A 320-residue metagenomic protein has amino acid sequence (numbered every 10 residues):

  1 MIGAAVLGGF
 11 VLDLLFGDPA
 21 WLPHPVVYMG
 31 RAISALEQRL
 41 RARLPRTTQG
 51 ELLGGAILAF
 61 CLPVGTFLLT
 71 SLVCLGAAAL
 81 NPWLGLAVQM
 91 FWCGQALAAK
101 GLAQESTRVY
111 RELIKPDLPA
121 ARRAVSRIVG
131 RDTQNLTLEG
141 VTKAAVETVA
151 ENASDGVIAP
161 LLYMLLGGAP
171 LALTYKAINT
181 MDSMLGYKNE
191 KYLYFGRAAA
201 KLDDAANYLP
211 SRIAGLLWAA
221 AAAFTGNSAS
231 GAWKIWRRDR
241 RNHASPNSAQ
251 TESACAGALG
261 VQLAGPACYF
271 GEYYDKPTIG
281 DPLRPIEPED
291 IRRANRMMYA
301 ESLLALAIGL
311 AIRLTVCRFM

Functional and structural regions predicted by a protein language model:
M1-T174, I178, G186-M320: Hydrophobic alpha-helical transmembrane segments
S183: Glycine-rich phosphate/dinucleotide-binding loop and adjoining beta-alpha-beta core of small-molecule
